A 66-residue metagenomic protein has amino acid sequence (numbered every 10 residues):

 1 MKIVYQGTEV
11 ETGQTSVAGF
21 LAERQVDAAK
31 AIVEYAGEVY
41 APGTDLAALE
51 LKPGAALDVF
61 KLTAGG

Functional and structural regions predicted by a protein language model:
M1-G65: Ubiquitin-like/PB1-type beta-grasp interaction modules and other compact soluble beta-rich domains
